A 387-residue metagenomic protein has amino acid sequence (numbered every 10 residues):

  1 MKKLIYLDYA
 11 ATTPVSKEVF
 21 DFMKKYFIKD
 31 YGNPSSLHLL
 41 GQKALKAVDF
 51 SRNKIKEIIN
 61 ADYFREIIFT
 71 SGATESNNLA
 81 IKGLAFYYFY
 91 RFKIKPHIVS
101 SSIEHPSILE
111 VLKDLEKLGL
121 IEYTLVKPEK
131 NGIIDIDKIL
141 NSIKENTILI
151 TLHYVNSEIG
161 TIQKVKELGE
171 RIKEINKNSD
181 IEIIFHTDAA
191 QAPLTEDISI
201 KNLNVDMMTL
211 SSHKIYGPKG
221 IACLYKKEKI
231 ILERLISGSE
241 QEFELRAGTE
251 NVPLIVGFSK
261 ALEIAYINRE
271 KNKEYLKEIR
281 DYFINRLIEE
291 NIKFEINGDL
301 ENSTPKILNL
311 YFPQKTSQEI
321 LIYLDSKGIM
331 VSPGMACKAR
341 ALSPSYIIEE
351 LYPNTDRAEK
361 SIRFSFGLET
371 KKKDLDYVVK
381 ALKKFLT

Functional and structural regions predicted by a protein language model:
M1-T387: Pyridoxal 5′-phosphate
